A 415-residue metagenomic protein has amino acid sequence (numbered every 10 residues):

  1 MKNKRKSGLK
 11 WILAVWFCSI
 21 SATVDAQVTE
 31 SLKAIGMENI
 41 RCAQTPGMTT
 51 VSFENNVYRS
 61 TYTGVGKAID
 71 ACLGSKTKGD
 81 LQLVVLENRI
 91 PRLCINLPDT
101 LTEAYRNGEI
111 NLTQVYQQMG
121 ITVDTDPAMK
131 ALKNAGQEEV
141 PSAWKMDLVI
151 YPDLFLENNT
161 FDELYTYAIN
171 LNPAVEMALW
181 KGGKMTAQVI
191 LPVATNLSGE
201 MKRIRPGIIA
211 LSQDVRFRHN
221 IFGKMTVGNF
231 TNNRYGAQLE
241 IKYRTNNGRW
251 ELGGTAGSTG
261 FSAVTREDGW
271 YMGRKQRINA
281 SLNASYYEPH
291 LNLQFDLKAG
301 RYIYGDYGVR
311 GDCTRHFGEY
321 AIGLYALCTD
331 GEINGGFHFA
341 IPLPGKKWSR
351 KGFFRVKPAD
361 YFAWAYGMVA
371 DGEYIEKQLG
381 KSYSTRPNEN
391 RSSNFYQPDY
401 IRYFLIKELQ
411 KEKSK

Functional and structural regions predicted by a protein language model:
W11-I20: Bacterial N-terminal signal peptides
A22-A26: Boundary at the C-terminal end of the N-terminal hydrophobic targeting segment
Q27-A210, G273, L291, K407-K415: Outer-membrane beta-barrel initiation region
T50-F53, L148-T160, M185-V193, R218-F230 (+4 more regions): Transmembrane beta-strand segments that form the barrel wall of outer-membrane beta-barrel proteins
T61, N159-Y167, L179-K181, P192-P206 (+6 more regions): Solvent-exposed loop/turn segments connecting transmembrane beta-strands in outer-membrane beta-barrel proteins
V85-L132, P289-D296, Y302-G305, H316-A321 (+1 more regions): Flexible, glycine-rich linker and terminal segments associated with outer-membrane beta-barrel/transport systems
G136-M146, A178-K184, R216-F222, N246-L252 (+2 more regions): Short loop/turn motifs that connect adjacent beta-strands in outer-membrane beta-barrel proteins
I169-L179, I204-F217, G236-A256, I278-E288 (+2 more regions): Feature captures outer-membrane beta-barrel proteins of Gram-negative bacteria and organelles
